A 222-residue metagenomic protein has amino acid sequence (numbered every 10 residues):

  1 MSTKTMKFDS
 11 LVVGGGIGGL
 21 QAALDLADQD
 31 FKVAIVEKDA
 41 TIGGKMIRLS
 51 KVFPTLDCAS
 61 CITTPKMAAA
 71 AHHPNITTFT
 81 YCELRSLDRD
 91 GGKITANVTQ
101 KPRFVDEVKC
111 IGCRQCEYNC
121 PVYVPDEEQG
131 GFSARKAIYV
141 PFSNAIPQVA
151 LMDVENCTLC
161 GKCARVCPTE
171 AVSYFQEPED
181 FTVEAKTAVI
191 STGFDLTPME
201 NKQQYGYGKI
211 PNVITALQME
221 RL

Functional and structural regions predicted by a protein language model:
T3-G18: Beta1/beta-strand and adjacent pyrophosphate-binding region of the FAD-binding site in flavoprotein oxidoreductases
Q21, R114: Short alpha-helical segment within the catalytic ATP-binding CA
A23, A27: Gly/Ala-rich phosphate-binding loop of Rossmann-like dinucleotide-binding domains, activating on the conserved
A34: Conserved beta-strand positions in the Rossmann-like core of class I SAM-dependent methyltransferases
D39-P65, F79-I111, Y118-R165, T169-I214: Non-heme iron-sulfur electron-transfer modules
A69-T77: A structural motif corresponding to the C-terminal end of an alpha-helix and its immediate exit/capping segment
N212-L222: Short N-terminal or domain-adjacent regulatory/targeting segments
